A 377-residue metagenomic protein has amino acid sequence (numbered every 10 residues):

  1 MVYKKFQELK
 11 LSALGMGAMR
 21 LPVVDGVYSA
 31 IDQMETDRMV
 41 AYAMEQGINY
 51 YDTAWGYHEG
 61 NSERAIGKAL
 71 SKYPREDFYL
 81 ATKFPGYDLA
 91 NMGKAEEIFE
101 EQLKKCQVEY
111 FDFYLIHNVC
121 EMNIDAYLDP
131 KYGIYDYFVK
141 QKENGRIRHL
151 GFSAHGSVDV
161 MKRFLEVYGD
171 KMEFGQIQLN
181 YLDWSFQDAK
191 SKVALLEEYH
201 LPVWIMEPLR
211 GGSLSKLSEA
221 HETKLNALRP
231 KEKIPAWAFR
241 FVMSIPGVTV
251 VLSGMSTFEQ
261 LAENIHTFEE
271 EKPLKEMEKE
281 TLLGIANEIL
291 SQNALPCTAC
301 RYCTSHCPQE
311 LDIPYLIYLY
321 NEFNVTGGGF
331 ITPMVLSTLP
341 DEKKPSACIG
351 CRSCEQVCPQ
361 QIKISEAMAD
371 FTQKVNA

Functional and structural regions predicted by a protein language model:
M1-F78, Y137, E143: N-terminal binding-site loop/beta-alpha segment at the start of enzyme catalytic domains that lines or forms
V2, E35, M39, S62-A69 (+7 more regions): A general structural detector for well-ordered alpha-helical segments in enzyme core domains, enriched
S12-M16, Y51-T53, F78-T82, F111-I116 (+4 more regions): Hydrophobic faces of well-ordered beta-strands that scaffold small-molecule active sites in alpha/beta enzyme cores
A18, W55-H58, L115-N118, A154 (+4 more regions): Residues that line or immediately flank small-molecule/substrate-binding pockets and catalytic motifs
Y42-M44, N49, K68, D170-K171 (+1 more regions): Structured C-terminal cap/extension of enzyme domains
Y57, Y73-M92, E96, H117-C120: Structural motif corresponding to the early beta-alpha repeats
R64-F78, Y132-Y135, L165-G175, I265-E271: Short, electropositive alpha-helical surface patch
L89-I205, E219-T223, R229-P230, S244: Glycine/proline-rich, positively charged, aromatic-decorated active-site loop/lid region on the catalytic face
